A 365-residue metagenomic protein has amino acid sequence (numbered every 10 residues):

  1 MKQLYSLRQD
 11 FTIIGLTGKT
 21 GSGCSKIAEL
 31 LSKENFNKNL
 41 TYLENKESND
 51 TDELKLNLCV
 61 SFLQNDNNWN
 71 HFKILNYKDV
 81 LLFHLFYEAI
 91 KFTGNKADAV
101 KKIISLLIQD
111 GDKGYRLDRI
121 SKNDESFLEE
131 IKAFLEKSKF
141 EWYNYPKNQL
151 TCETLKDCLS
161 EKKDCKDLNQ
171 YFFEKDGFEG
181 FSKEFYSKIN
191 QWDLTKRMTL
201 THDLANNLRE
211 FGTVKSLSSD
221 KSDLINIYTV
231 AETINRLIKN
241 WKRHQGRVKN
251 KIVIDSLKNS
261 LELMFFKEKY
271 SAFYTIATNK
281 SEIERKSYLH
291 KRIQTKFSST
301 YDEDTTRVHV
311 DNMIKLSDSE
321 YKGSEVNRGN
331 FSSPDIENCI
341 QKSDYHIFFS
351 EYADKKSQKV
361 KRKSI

Functional and structural regions predicted by a protein language model:
M1-D255, N259-I365: Glycine-rich phosphate-binding loop of ATP-dependent small-molecule kinases
